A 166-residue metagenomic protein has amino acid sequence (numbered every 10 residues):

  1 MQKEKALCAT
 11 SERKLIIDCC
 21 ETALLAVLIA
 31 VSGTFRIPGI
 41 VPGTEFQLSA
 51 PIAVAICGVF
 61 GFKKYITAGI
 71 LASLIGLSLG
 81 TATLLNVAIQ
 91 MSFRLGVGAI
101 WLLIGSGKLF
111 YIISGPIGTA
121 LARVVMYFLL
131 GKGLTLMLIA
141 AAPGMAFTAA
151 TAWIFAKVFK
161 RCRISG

Functional and structural regions predicted by a protein language model:
M1-G166: Loop-helix junctions at membrane interfaces
